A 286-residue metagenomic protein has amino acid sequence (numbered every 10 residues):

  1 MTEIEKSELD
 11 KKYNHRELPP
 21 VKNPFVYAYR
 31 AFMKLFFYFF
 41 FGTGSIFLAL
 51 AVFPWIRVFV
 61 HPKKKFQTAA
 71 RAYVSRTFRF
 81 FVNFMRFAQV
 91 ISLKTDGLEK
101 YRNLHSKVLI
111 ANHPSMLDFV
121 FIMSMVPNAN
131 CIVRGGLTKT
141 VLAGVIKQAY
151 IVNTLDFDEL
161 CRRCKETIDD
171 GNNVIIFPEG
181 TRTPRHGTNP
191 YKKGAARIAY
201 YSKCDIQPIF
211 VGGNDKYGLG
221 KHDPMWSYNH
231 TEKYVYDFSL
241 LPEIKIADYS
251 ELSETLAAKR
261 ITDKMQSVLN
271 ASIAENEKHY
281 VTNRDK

Functional and structural regions predicted by a protein language model:
M1-K22, D96, Y234, R260-D263 (+2 more regions): Soluble, non-transmembrane catalytic domains of enzymes that act on hydrophobic metabolites at membranes
E17-K94: A transmembrane-helix-recognition feature enriched in membrane-embedded lipid enzymes and envelope glyco-/phospholipid
F53-T77, A88, Y101-D156: Catalytic core of membrane glycerolipid acyltransferases/transacylases, capturing the structured, soluble-facing
A88-D96, L155-D158, L219-D223: Short gly/ser/thr-rich secondary-structure transition/capping motifs
S106-V108, G171-F177: Residue-level preference for the first positions of well-ordered beta-strands
K139-G144, N173, H186-L252: A cross-family acyltransferase "interaction/gating" segment
R182-T183: Short active-site segment of divalent metal-dependent hydrolases/proteases that encodes the spacing between
